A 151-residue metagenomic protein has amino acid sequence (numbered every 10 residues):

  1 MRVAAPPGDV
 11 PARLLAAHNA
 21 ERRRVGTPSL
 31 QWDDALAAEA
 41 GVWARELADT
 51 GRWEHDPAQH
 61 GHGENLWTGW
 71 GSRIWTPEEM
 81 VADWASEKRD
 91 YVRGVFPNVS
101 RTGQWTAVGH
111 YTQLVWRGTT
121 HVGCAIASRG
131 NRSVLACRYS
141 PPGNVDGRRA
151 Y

Functional and structural regions predicted by a protein language model:
M1-R2, S72: Compositionally biased, disordered extreme N-termini, encompassing classical targeting presequences
R2-G63: Short, well-ordered surface patches within globular domains
W32, H55, T68-G69, Q113-G118: Generic structural "secondary-structure junction" signal
G41-R45, T68, A82, S86: Generic alpha-helical structural context detector
Q59, R73-Y151: Disulfide-stabilized extracellular recognition modules
G63-W70, C137: Well-structured core secondary-structure elements of compact alpha/beta domains
